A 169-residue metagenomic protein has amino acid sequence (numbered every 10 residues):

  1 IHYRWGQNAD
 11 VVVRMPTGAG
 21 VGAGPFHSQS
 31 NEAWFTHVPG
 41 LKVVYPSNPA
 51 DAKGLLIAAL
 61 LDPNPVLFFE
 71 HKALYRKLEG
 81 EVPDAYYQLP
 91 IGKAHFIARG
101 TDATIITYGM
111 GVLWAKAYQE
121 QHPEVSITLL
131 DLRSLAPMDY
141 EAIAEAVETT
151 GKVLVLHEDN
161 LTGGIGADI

Functional and structural regions predicted by a protein language model:
I1, T36, G40, I57-P65 (+3 more regions): Generic secondary-structure signature for well-ordered alpha-helical cores
R4-D62: Conserved thiamine diphosphate
G6-V12, G20, K72-I169: Thiamine diphosphate
